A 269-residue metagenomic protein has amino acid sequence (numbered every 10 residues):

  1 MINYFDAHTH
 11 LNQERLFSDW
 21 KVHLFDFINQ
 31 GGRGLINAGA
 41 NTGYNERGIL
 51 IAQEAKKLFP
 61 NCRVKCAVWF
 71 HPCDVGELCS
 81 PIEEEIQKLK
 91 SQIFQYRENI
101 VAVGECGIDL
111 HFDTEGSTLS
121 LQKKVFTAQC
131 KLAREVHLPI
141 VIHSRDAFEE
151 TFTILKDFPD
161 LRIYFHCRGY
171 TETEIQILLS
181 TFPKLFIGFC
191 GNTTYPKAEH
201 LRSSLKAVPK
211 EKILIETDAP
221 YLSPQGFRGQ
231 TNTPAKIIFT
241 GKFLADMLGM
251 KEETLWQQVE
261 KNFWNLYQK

Functional and structural regions predicted by a protein language model:
M1-K269: Mid-domain alpha/beta scaffold segments of enzyme catalytic cores
